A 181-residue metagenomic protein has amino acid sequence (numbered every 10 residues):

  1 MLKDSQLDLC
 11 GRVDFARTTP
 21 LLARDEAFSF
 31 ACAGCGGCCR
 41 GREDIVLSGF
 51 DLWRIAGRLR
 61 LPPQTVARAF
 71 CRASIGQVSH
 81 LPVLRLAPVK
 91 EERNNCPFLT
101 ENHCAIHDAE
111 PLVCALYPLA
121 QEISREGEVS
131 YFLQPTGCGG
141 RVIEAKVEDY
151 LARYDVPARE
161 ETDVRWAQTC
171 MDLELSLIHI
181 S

Functional and structural regions predicted by a protein language model:
M1, I178-I180: Conserved small/polar residues in nucleotide/adenosyl-binding loops
L2-S74: N-terminal cysteine/histidine-rich coordination modules
D14-F28, H80-N94, L99-H103, I123-E128: Short, intrinsically disordered, charge-biased short linear motifs at domain edges
S29-D44, R93-P118: Local cysteine-cluster metal-coordination motifs and their immediate loop/turn environment, predominantly Fe-S cluster
G41-R58, A109-F132, I143-L151: Iron-sulfur (Fe-S) cluster-binding segments and ferredoxin-like electron-carrier domains, especially [2Fe-2S]
G49-L112: Extended cationic-aromatic binding surfaces that line active-site or macromolecule-binding grooves and engage
P62-V89, E128-M171: Short Fe-S-cluster ligation motifs
L173-L175: Long, charge-rich C-terminal accessory regions
